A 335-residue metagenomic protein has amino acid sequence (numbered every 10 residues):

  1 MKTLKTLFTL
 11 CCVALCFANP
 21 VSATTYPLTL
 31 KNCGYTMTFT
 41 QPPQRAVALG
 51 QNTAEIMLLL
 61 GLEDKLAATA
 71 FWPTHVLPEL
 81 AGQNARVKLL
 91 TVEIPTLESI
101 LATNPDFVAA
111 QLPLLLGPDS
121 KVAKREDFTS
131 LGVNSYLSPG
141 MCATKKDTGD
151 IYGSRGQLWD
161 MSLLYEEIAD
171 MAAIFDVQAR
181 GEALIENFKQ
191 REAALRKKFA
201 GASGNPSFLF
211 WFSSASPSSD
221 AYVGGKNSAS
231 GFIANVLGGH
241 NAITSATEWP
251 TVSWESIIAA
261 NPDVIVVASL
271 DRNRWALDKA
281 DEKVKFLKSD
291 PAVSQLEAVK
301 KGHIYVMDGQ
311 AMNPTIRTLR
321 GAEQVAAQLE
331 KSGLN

Functional and structural regions predicted by a protein language model:
K2-T6, A18-E55, Q157, D170-W211 (+1 more regions): Bacterial Sec-exported substrate-binding components of ABC uptake systems
L30-G34, V87-E98, A246-W254: Short helix-initiation/N-cap motifs at beta->coil->alpha
P43-Q44, R86-V87, Q111-L115, D150-L158 (+3 more regions): Second-shell loop/turn segments in exported
A48-P118: A short, structured surface patch at a secondary-structure boundary
N52-I56, W72-H75, F107-V108, P113-P118 (+5 more regions): Solvent-exposed loop/turn segments at secondary-structure junctions within structured extracellular/periplasmic domains
T74-H75, A221-W249: Alpha-helical, coiled-coil/dimerization segments enriched in small aliphatic residues
L115-A123, V133-D170, S203-A229: Extracytoplasmic ligand-binding site segments that recognize negatively charged/polar headgroups
R155-E167, V266-N335: Structured C-terminal subdomain patch of bacterial secreted/periplasmic proteins
